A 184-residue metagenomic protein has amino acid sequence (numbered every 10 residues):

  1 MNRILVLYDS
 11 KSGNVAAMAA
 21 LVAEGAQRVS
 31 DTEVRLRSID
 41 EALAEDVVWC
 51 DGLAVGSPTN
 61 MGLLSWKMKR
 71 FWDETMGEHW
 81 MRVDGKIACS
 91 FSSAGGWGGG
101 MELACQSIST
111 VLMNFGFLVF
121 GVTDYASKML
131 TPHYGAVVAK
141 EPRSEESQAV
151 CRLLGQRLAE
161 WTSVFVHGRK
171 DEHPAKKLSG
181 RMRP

Functional and structural regions predicted by a protein language model:
N2-V29: N-terminal beta1-alpha1 ligand-phosphate binding loop
R3, E33, I87: Residues at the starts of beta-strands that form the adenosine-phosphate
L7-D9, R37, F91: Short hydrophobic segments within beta-strands
M18, R35, D46-V48: Amphipathic alpha-helical hairpins
G25-T32, E78-R82: Short helix-capping segments at alpha-helix termini
D31-A42: A short beta-strand-loop structural module common to alpha/beta enzyme folds
D40-S127: Helix-loop-strand module that forms the ligand-binding subsite of alpha/beta enzymes
G121-P184: Glycine-rich phosphate/pyrophosphate-binding loop and the adjoining helix
